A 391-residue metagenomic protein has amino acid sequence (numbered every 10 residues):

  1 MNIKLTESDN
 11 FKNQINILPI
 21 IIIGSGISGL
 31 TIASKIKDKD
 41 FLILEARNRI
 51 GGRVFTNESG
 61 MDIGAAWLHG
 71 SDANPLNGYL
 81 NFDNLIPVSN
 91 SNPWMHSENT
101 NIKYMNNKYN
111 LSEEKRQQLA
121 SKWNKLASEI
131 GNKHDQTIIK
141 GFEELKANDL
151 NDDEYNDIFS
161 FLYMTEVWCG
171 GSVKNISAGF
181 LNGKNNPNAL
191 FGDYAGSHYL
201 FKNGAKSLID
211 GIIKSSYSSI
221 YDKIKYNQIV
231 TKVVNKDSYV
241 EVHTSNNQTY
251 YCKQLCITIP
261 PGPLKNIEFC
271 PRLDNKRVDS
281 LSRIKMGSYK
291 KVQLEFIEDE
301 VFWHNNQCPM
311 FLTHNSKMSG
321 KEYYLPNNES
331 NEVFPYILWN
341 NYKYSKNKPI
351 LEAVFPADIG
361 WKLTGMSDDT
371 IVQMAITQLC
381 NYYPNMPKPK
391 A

Functional and structural regions predicted by a protein language model:
N2-A391: FAD-dinucleotide binding site
